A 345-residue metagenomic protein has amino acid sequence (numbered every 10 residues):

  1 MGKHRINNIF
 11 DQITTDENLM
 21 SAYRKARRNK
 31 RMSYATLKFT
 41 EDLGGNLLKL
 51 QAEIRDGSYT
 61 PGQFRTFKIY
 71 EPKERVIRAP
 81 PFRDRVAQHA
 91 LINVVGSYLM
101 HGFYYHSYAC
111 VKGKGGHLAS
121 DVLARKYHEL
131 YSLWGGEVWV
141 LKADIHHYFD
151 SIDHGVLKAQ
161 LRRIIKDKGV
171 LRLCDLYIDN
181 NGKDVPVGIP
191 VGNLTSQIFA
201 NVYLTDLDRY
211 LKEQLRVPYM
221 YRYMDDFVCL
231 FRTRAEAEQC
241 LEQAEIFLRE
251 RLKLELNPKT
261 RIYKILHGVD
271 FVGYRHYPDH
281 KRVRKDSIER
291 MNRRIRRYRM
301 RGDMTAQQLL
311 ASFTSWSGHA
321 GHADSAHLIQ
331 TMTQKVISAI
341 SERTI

Functional and structural regions predicted by a protein language model:
M1-L157, G182: Conserved two-metal-ion catalytic palm core of "right-hand" nucleic acid polymerases, unifying RNA-dependent RNA
M1-Q12, I246, I337-I345: Intrinsically disordered, low-complexity and often Lys/Arg-enriched segments
R5, V156-Q160, D226, R294 (+1 more regions): A general alpha-helix detector
N46, E53-I54, H106, D121 (+5 more regions): Conserved polymerase palm-domain catalytic core
G57-P61, V217-Y223, M291-T305: Short, conserved aromatic-histidine micro-motifs
P80, H89, N180, V185 (+2 more regions): Right-hand nucleic-acid polymerase module
A90-V94, L241-A244, L248: PAPS/PAP-binding and catalytic site of the sulfotransferase fold
V94-Y98, D206, Y210, F247: Active-site catalytic microenvironments for nucleophilic, acid-base chemistry
